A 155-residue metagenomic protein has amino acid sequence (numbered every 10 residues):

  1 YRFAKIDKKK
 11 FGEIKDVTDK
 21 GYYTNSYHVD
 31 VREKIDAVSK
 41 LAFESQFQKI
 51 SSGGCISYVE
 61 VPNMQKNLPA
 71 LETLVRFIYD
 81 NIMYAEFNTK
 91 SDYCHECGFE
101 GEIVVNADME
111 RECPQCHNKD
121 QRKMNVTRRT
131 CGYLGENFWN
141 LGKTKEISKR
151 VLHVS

Functional and structural regions predicted by a protein language model:
Y1-S155: Long, C-terminal-biased catalytic regions of enzyme "large/alpha" subunits
